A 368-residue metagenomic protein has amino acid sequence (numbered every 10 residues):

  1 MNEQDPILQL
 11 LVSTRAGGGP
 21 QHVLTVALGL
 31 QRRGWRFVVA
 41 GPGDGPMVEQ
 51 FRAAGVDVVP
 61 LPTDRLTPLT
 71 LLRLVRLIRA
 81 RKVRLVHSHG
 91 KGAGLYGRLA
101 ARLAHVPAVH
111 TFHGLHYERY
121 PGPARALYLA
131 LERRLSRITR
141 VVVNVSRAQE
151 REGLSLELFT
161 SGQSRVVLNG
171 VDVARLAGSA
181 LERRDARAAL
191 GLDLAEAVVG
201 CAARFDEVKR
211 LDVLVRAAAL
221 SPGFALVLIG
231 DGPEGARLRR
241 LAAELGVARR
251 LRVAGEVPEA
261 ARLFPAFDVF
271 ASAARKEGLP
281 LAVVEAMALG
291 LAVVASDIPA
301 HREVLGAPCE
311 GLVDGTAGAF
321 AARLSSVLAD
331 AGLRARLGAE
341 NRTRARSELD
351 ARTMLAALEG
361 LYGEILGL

Functional and structural regions predicted by a protein language model:
Q9-L69, Q149-G153, E157, P233: N-terminal strand-loop element at the rim of the active site of nucleotide-sugar-dependent glycosyltransferases
G17-L28, A197, C201-L220, P233-R240: A conserved mid-protein helix/loop that constitutes part of the nucleotide-sugar donor-binding site
A40-G41, A292-A295: Short hydrophobic beta-strand element within catalytic cores of glycosyltransferases and related nucleotide-activated
I138-R165, V171-R175: A short, active-site helix/loop in glycosyltransferases that binds the activated sugar's phosphate group
A177-L192, L333, R342: A short helix/loop element that forms part of the nucleotide-sugar donor recognition site in Leloir-type
R239-G255: Nucleotide-activated donor-binding/catalytic signature segment of Leloir-type glycosyltransferases, i.e., the conserved
E256, R275: Aromatic "clamp/platform" in nucleotide-sugar-dependent glycosyltransferases that forms part of the donor/acceptor
G306-G318, S326-G332: Conserved acidic donor-binding segment of nucleotide-sugar-dependent glycosyltransferases
